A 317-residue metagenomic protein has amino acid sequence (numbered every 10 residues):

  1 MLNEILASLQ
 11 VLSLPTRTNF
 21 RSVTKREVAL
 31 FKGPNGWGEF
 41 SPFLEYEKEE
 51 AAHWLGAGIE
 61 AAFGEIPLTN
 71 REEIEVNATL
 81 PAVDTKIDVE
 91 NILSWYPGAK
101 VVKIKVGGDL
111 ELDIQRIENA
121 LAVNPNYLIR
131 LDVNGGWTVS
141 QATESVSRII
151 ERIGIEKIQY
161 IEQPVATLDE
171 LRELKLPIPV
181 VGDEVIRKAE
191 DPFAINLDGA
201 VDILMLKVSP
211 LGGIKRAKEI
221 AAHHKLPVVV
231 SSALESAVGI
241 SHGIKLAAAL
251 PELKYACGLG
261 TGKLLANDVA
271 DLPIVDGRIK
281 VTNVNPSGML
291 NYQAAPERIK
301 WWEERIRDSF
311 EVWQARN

Functional and structural regions predicted by a protein language model:
M1-V28, W37-P42, E50, A61-G64 (+2 more regions): Flexible C-terminal active-site loop/helix
L14-R21, E73-I87, K105-G108, G135-T138 (+1 more regions): Active-site mouth loops of central-metabolism enzymes
E27, W37, I66-D84, R116: N-terminal small/glycine-rich loop or linker at the start of catalytic domains across soluble metabolic enzymes
G38-F40, N91-G107: Catalytic domains of carbohydrate-active enzymes, especially glycoside hydrolases
P42-E47, P81-V83: Glycine-rich phosphate/pyrophosphate-binding beta-alpha loops
Y46-G56: A short, polar/charged loop-to-alpha-helix boundary motif
I104-H242, A247, A266-I274: Catalytic core of soluble alpha/beta enzymes
